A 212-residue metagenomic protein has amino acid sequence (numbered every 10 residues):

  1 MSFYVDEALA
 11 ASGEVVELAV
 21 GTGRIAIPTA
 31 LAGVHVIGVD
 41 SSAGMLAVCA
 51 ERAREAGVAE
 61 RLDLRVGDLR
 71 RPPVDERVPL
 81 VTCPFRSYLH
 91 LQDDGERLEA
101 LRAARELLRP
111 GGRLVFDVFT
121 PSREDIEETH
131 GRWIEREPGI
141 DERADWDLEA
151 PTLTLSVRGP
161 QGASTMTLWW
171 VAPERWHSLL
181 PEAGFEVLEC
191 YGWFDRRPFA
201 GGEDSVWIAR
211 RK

Functional and structural regions predicted by a protein language model:
M1-S12: Conserved alpha-helix/loop element of class I SAM-dependent methyltransferases that forms part of the SAM/SAH-binding
S12-G21: Conserved class I S-adenosyl-L-methionine
R24: Conserved SAM/SAH-binding loop-helix junction of Class I S-adenosyl-L-methionine-dependent methyltransferases
I27-R71: Class I SAM-dependent methyltransferase SAM/SAH-binding core
P73-L80: A short acidic, Gly/Pro-enriched loop at the edge of an enzyme's catalytic core that lines a small-molecule cofactor
L98-P110: A short glycine-rich, Lys/Arg-flanked "PGG" loop and its adjoining helix->strand segment in the class I
V115-S178: SAM-dependent methyltransferase
R175-K212: C-terminal lobe and adjacent flexible extensions of AdoMet/dcAdoMet transferase-like proteins
